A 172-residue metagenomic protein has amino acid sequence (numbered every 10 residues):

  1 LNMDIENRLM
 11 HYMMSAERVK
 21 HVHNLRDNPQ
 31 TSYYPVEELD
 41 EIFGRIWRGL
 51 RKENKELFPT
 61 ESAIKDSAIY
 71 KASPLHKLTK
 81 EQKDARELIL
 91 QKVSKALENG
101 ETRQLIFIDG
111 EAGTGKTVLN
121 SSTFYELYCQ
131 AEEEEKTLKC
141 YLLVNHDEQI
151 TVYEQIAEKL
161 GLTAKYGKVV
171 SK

Functional and structural regions predicted by a protein language model:
N2-K172: The feature marks helicase ATPase cores and/or their adjacent C-terminal helical subdomains in SF1/SF2/AAA+ helicases
